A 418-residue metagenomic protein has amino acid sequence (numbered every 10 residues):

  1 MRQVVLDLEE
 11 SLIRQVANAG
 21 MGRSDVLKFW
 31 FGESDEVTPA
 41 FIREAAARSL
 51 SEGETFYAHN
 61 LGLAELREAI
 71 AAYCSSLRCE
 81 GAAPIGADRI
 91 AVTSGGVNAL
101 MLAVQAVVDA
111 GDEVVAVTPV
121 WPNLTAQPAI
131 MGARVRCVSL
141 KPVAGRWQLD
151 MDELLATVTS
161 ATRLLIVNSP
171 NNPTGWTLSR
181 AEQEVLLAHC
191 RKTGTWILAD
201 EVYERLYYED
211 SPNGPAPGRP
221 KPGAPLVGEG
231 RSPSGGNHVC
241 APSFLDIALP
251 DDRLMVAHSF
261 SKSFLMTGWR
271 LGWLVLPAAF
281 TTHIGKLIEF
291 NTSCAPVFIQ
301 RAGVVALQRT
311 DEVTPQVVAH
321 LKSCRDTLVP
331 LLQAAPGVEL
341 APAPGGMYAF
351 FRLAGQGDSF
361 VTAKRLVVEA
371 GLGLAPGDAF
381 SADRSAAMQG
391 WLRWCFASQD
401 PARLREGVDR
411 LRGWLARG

Functional and structural regions predicted by a protein language model:
R2-G95, L102, E153, A306-R309 (+1 more regions): N-terminal small-domain helix-loop-helix segment of the aminotransferase-like
R23, M131, K192-T193, A335 (+1 more regions): Helix C-cap/helix->beta junction micro-motif
E54-A188, R205-E209, H238-A248, A402: Conserved core of the PLP fold type I
A72, A83, L155-A156, R365-L374 (+1 more regions): PLP-dependent enzyme catalytic core of the Aspartate aminotransferase-like
C79-A83, D210-C240: Intrinsically disordered, low-complexity terminal tails and inter-domain linkers enriched for S/T/G/P/D/E
A133, K192-T195, P250-D252: A short helix->loop->beta-strand "cap" motif at the edges of active sites that frequently abuts
P215, A224, G236, L245-K322 (+1 more regions): Conserved core segment of the aminotransferase class I/II
V304, H320-V329, L340-L353, G390: Conserved glycine-rich beta-strand-loop-beta hairpin in the small C-terminal domain of fold type I
